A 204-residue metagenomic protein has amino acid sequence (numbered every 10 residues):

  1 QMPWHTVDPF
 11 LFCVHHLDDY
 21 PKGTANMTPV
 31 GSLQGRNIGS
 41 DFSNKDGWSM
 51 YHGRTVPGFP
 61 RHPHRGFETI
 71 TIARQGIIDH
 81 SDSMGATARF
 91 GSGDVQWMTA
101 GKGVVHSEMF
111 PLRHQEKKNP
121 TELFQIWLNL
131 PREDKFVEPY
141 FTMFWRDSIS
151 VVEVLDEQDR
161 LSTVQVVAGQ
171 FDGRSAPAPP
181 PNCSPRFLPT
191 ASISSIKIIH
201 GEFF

Functional and structural regions predicted by a protein language model:
Q1-F204: Jelly-roll (double-stranded beta-helix
